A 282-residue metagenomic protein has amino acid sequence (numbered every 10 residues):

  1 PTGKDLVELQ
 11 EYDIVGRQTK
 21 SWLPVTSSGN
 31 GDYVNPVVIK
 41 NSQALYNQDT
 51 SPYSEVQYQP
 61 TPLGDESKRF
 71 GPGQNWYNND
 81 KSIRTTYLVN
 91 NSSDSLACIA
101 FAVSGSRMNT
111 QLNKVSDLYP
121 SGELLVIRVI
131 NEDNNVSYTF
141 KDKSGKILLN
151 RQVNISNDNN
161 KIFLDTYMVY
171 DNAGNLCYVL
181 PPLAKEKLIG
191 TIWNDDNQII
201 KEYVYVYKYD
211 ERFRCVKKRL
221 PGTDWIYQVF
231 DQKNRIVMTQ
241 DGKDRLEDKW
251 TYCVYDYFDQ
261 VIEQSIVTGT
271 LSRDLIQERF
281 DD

Functional and structural regions predicted by a protein language model:
P1-D282: Beta-strand elements of repeat-based all-beta scaffolds
